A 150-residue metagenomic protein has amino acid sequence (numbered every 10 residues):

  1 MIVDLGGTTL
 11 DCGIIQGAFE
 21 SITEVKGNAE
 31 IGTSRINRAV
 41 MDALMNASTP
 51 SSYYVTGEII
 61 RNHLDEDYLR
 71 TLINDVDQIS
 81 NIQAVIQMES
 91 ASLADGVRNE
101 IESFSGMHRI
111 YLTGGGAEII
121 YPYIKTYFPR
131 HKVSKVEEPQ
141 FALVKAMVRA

Functional and structural regions predicted by a protein language model:
M1, K26, H108-R109: N-terminal hydrophobic or amphipathic segments with adjacent small-residue motifs that include Sec signal peptides
M1-F19, V40: Gly/Thr-rich phosphate-binding beta-strand-loop-beta motif of the actin/hexokinase/Hsp70
D4, G27, E138: Conserved acidic E/D residue at the C-terminus of a beta-strand in Rossmann-like folds
D4-D11, E30-T33, G114-I119: Gly/Ser/Thr-rich loops at beta-strand to alpha-helix junctions that form or flank small-molecule/cofactor-binding
I14, I36-D42, A47-T49, Y53-A150: Helical "lid/coupling" subdomains associated with nucleotide-phosphate turnover
A18-D42, N46: Short glycine-rich, Thr/Ser-proximal phosphate-binding strand/loop in the N-terminal lobe of ATP-dependent enzymes
